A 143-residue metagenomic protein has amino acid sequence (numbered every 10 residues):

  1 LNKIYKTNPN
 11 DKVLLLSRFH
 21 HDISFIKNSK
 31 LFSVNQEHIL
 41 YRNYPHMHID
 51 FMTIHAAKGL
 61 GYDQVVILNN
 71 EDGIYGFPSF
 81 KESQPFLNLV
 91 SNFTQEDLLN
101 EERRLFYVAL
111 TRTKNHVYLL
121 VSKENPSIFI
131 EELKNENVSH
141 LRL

Functional and structural regions predicted by a protein language model:
L1-K3, Q36-H38, M52-I54, R103-F106: A generic local structural motif
L1-N43, L98: Helicase P-loop NTPase motor core
N2, L31, N70, K114-N115 (+1 more regions): Non-catalytic alpha-helical coupling and interface elements of nucleotide-dependent molecular machines and regulators
P9-K12, H55-K123, E131-E132: Conserved helicase C-terminal RecA-like lobe
L16, E37-I39, M52-I54, L120-S122 (+1 more regions): Conserved beta-strand termini and adjacent loop/short-helix elements that scaffold enzyme active sites in alpha/beta
D22-I23, K58, N125-P126: Short phosphate-engaging motifs
I39-I49, A57-K58: Conserved motor-coupling elements within RecA-like helicase/translocase cores
N125-L143: Long, charged, helix-prone linker segments
